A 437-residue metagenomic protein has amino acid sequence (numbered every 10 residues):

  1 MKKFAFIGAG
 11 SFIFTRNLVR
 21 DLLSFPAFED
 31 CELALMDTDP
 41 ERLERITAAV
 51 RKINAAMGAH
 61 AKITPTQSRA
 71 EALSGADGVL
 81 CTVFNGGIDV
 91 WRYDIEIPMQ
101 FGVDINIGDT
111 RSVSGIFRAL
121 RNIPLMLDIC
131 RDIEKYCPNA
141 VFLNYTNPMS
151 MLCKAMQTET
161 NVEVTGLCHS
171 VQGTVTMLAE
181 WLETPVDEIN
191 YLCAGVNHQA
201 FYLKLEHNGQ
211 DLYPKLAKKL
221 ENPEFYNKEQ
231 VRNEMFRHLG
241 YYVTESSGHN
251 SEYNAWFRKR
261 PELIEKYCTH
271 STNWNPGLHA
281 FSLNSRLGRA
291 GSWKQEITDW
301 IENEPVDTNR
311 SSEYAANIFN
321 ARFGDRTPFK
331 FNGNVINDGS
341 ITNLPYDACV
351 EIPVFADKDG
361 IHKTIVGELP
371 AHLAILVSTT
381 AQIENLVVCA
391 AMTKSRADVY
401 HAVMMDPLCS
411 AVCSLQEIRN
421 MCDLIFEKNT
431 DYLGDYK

Functional and structural regions predicted by a protein language model:
F4-L33: N-terminal Rossmann-like dinucleotide-binding module
A27-R51: NAD(P)-binding Rossmann-fold cofactor-contacting core
C31, G87-I88: Short glycine-rich, flexible loops that bind phosphorylated cofactors or substrates
K62-G75: Short acidic low-complexity segments
S74, L80-C81, N144: Redox-cofactor binding/interface segments in oxidoreductases and associated redox assembly factors
D89-T158: Rossmann-fold NAD(P)-binding glycine/threonine-rich loop
D128-Y202, E206-H207: Internal, well-ordered domain-core segments that constitute the primary functional module of diverse proteins
W181-K437: Long, compositionally biased stretches enriched for glycine and/or charged residues
